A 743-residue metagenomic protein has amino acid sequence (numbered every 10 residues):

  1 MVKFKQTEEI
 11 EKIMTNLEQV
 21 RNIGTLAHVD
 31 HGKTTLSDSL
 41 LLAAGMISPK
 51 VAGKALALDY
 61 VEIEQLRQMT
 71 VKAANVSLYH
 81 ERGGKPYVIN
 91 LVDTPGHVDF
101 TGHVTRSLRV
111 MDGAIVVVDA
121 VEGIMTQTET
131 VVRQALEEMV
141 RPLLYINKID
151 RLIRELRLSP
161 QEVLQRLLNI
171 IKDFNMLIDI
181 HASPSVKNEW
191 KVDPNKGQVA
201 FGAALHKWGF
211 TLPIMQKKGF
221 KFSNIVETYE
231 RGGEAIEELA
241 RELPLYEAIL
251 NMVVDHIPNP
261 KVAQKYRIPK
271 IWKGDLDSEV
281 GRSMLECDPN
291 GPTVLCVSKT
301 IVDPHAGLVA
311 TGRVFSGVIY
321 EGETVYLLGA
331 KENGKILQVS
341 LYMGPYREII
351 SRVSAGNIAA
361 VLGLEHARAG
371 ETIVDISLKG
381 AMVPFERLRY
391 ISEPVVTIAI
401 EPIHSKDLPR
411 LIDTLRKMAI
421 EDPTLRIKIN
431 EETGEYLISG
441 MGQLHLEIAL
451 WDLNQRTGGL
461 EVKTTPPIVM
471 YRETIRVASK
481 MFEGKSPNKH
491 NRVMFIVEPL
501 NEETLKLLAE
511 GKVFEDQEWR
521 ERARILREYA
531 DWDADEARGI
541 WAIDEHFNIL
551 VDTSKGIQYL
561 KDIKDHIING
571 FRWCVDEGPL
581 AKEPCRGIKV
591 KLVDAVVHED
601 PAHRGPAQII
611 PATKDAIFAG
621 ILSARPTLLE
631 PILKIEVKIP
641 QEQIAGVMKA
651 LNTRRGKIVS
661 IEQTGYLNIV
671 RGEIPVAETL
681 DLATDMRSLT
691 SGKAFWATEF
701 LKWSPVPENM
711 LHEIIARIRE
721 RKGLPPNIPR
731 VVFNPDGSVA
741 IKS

Functional and structural regions predicted by a protein language model:
M1-V110, A114-V117, L156-S159, Q165 (+1 more regions): P-loop NTPase switch module centered on the Walker A-proximal segment
M1-V29, Q127-S298, D303: P-loop NTPase catalytic nucleotide-binding module
T35, R241-V262, I358-S377: Structured, non-catalytic alpha/beta "coupling" segments that mediate domain-domain communication and provide generic
L91-V92, A200-F201, I438-S439: Short hydrophobic beta-strand that contains or immediately precedes a catalytic carboxylate
V92, V116-D119, Y145-N147, A399 (+1 more regions): Conserved beta-strand segments of the P-loop GTPase G domain that flank and frequently precede/overlap
T94, I115, A120-G123, R426-K428: A conserved hydrophobic secondary-structure block that centers on an alpha-helix together with its immediately flanking
V110-G113, E138-P142, P194-G197, V395 (+2 more regions): Short glycine-/polar-rich loops that comprise or flank the Walker A/P-loop and associated switch/sensor motifs
P160, L164, D173-I178, S185-E189 (+3 more regions): Accessory interaction regions appended to the cores of large information-processing enzymes
